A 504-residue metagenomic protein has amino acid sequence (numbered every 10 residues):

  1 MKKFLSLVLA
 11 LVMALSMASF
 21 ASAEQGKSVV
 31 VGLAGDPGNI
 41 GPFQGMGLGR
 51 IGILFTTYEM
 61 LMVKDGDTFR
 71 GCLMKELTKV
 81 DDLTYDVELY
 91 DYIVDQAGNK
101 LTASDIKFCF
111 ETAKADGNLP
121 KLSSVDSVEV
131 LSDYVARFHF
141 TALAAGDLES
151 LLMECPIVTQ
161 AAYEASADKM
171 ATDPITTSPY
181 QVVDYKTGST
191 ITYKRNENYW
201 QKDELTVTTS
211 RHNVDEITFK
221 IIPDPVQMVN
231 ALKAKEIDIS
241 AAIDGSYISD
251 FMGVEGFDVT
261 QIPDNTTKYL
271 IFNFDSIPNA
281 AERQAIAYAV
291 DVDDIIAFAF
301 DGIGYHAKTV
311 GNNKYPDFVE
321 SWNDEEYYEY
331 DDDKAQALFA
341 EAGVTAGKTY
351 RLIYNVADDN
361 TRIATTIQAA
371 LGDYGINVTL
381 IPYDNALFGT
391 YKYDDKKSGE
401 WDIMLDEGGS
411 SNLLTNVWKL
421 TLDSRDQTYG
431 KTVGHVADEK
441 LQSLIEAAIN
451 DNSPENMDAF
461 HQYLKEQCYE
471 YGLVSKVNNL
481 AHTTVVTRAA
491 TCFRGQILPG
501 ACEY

Functional and structural regions predicted by a protein language model:
V8, G304-E341, D359-N360: Structural transition elements
V31, G372-S424, E455-N456: Periplasmic binding protein-like
G32-V80, E88, E111, I175: N-terminal lobe/hinge region of extracytoplasmic solute-binding protein
A34-G52, L73, N99, D147-P156 (+3 more regions): A structural "hinge/loop" feature
T78, D82, P120-Y163, D168-K169 (+2 more regions): Surface-exposed binding/hinge segments that line and control ligand-binding clefts or catalytic entry sites
Q96, H139-P156, I175-D224, I248-T266: Aromatic-rich, solvent-exposed beta-strand/loop patch
I277-P316, R362-I363, H461-V474: Periplasmic-binding protein-like
T379-F388, V417-T484: Extracytoplasmic/peripheral linker and loop segments enriched in polar/acidic and small residues with frequent Thr/Pro
